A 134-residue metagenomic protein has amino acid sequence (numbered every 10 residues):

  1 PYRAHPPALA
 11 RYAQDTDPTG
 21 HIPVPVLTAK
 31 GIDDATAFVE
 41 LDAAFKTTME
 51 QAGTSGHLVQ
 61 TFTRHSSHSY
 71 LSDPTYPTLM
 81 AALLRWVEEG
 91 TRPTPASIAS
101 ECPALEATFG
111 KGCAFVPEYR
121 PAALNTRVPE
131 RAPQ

Functional and structural regions predicted by a protein language model:
P1-Q134: C-terminal His-loop and adjacent cap/lid subdomain of alpha/beta-hydrolase
